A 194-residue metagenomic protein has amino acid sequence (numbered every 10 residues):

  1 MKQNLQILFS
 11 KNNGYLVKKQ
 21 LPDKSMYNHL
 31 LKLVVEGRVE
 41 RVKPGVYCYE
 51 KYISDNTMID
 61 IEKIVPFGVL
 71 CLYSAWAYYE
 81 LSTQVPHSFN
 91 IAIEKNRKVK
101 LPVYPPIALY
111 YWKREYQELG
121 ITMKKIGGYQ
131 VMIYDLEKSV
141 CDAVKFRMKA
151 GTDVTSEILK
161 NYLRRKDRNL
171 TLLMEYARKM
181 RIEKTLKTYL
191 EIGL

Functional and structural regions predicted by a protein language model:
M1-S10: A detector for short, charged/polar N-terminal pre-domain segments
Q3, Y15-Q20, H29-V34, V46-L194: Nucleic-acid-binding surface
K11-N12, E36: Structured helix-beta-strand junction loops
D23: Alpha-helical residues within the helix-turn-helix
G37-P44: A short, conserved structural fragment
